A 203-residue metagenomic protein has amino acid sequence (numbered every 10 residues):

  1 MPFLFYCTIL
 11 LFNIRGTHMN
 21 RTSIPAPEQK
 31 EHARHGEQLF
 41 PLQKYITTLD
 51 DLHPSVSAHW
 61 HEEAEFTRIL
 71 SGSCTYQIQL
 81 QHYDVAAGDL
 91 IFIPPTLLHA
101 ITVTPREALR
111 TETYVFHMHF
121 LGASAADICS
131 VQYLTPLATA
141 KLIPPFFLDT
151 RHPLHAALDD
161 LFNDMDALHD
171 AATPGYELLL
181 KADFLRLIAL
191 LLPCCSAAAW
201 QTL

Functional and structural regions predicted by a protein language model:
M1-L90, L97, V131-Q132, T139-F146: Generic protein-terminus/edge-of-domain signal
N20-Q43, T102-D166: A hydrophobic/aromatic-rich effector-binding and dimerization subdomain of bacterial HTH-type transcriptional regulators
P54, Y76, A123-S124, A199: Short acidic, gly/pro-rich beta-turn/loop elements at beta-sheet edges and active-site/ligand-binding grooves
S71, P95, F116-M118: Residues immediately flanking
I78, L121-S124, T173-P174: A generic structural signal for short coil/turn motifs at secondary-structure boundaries
Y83, H99, R106, A172: Glycine-/small-residue-rich active-site loops that bind phosphorylated ligands and cofactors
D149-Q201: An amphipathic alpha-helical interaction segment
